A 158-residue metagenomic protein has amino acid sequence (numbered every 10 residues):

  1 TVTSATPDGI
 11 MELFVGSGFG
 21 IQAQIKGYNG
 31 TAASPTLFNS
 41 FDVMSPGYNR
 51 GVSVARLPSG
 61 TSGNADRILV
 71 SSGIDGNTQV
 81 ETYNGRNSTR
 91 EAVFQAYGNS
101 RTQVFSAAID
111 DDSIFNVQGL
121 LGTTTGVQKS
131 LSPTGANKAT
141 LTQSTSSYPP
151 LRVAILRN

Functional and structural regions predicted by a protein language model:
T1, S40-R56, Q95-D111, T140-R157: Repeat-based blade/solenoid architectures
S4-S17, T61-G73, D111-L121, N158: Acidic/hydrophobic-patterned starts of short beta strands in beta-sheet-rich repeat architectures
I10, S53, A92-F94, T134: Short loop/turn motifs at secondary-structure boundaries
E12-F14, Q24, S40, R56-L57 (+1 more regions): Mobile, glycine-rich extracellular loop/lid and propeptide segments that shape or gate substrate/ligand access
V15, G119, Q128-K129, A139: Long, compositionally biased intrinsically disordered regions
I21-K26, G76-E81, T124-K129: Structural motif
G30-A33, N84-S88, S132-A136: Short loop/turn segments that connect beta-strands within beta-propeller blades
T36-N39, R90-A92, N137: Residue-level detector of beta-propeller blades
